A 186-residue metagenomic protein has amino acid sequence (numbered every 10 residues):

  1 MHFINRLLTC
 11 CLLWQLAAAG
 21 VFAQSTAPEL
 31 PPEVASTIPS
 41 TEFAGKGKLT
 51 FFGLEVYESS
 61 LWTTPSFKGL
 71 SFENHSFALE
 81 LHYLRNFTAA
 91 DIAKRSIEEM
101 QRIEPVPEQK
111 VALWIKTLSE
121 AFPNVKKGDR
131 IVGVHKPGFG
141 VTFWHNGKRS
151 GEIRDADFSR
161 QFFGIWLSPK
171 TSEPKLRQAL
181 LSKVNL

Functional and structural regions predicted by a protein language model:
M1-W14: Bacterial N-terminal signal peptides that target proteins for export
L16-G20: N-terminal signal peptide c-region/cleavage motif recognized by signal peptidases
F22-L186: Terminal leader/tail segments of proteins
